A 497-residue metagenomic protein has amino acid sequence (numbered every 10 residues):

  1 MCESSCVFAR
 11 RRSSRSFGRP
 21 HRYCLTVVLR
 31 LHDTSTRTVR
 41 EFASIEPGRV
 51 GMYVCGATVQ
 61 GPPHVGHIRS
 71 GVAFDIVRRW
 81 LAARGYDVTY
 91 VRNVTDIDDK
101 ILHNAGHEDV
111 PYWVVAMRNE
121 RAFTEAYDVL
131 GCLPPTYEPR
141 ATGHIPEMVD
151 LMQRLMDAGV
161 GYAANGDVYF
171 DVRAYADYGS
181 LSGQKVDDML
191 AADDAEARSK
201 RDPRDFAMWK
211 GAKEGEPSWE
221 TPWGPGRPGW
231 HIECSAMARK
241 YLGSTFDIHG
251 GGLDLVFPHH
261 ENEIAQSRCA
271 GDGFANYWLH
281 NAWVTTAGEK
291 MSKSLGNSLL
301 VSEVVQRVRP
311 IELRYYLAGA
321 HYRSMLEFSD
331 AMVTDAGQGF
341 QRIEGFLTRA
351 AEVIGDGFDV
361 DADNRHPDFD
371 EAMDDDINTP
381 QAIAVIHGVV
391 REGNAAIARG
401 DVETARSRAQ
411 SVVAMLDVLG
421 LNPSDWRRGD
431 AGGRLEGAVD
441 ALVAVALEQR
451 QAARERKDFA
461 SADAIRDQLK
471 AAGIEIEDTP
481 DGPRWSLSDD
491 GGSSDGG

Functional and structural regions predicted by a protein language model:
S4-S5, S13-S16, S493-S494: Serine residues within intrinsically disordered or low-complexity segments
R10-R15, R19-R22, R450: Basic polycationic patches enriched in arginine
G18, L25-Q60, D75, T89 (+2 more regions): Alpha-helical recognition segments enriched in aromatics with Gly/Pro capping that present substrate-recognition
T26, K290-S292, N297-G497: Structural preference for alpha-helix termini/caps and helix-kink/transition segments
T36-V39, I45-L133, W485: N-terminal, positively charged nucleic-acid-binding surface of large information/translation enzymes
Y86, V160, I474: Short phosphate-binding/catalytic loops that engage adenosine nucleotides
G106-P111, Y137-T142, G252: The substrate-binding groove and active-site-proximal loops of carbohydrate-active enzymes, especially glycoside
